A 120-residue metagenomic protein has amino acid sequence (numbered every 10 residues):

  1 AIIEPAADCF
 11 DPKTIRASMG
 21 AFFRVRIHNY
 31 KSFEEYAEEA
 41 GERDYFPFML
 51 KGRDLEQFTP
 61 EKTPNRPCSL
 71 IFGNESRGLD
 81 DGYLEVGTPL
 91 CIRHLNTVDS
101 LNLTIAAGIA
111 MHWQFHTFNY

Functional and structural regions predicted by a protein language model:
A1-G52: RNA substrate-binding interface of SAM-dependent RNA methyltransferases
C9-F23, D80-Y120: Structured adenosyl-cofactor binding patch, chiefly the S-adenosyl-L-methionine
A40-Y45, E61-N65, I105, I109: Short, surface-exposed amphipathic charged segments that create phosphate/polyanion-binding patches used for binding
F48-D99: Active-site/ligand-binding-proximal alpha/beta "capping" segment
